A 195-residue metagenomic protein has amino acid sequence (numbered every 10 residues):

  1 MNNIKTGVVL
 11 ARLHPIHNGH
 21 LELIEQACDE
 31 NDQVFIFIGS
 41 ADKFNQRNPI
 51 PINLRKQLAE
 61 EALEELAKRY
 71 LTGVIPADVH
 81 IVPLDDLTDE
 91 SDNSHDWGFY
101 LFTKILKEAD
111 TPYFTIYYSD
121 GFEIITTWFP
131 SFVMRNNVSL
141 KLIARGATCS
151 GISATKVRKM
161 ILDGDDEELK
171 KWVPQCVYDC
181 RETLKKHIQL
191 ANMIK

Functional and structural regions predicted by a protein language model:
M1-K195: Nucleotidyltransferase catalytic core that binds NTPs
